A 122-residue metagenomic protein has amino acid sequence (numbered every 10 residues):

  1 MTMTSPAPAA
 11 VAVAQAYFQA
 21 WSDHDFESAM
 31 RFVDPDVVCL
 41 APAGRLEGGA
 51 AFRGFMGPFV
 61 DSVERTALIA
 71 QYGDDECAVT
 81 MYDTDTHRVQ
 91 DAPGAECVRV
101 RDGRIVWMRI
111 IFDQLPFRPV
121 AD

Functional and structural regions predicted by a protein language model:
M1-D122: C-terminal and inter-domain tail/linker signature
